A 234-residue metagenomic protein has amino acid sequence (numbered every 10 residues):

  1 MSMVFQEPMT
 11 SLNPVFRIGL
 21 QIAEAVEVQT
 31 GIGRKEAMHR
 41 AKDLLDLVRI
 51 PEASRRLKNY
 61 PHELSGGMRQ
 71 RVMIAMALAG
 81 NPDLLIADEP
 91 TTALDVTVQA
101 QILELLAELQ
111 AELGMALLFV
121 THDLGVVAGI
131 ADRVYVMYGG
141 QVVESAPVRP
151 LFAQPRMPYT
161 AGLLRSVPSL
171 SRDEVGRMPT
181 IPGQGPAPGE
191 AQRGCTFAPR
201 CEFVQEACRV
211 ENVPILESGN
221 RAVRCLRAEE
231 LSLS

Functional and structural regions predicted by a protein language model:
E7, H39, R55-Y60, G176: Interfacial catalytic loop of ABC nucleotide-binding domains
R17-E36, D46-I50, A146: ABC-type ATPase nucleotide-binding domains, specifically the catalytic core motifs of the NBD
I22, I74, V98, I102: Hydrophobic anchor residue at the start of the ABC signature
E36-R55, L164-R165: Conserved ABC ATPase "signature" region
N59-L64, M68: Conserved ABC ATPase signature
N81-P82, I86-P90, L94-G176: P-loop NTP-binding/switch modules centered on Walker-like glycine-rich loops
P147-S234: Charged, flexible cofactor/metal-binding loops and thiol motifs
